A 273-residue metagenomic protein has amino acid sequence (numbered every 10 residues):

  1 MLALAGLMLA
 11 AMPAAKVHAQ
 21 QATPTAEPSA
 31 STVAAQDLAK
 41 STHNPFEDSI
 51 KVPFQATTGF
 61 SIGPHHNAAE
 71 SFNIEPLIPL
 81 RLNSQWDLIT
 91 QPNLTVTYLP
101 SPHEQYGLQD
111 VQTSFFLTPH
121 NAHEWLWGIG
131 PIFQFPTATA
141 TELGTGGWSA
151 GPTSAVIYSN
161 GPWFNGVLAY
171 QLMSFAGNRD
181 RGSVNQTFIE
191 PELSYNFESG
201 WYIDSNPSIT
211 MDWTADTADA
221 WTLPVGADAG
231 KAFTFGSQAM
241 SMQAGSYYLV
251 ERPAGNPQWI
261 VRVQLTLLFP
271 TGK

Functional and structural regions predicted by a protein language model:
M1-A11: Bacterial N-terminal signal peptides
P13-A19: Sec/Tat signal peptide C-region and signal peptidase I cleavage site
Q20-K273: Transmembrane beta-barrel domains of Gram-negative outer membranes and organellar outer membranes
